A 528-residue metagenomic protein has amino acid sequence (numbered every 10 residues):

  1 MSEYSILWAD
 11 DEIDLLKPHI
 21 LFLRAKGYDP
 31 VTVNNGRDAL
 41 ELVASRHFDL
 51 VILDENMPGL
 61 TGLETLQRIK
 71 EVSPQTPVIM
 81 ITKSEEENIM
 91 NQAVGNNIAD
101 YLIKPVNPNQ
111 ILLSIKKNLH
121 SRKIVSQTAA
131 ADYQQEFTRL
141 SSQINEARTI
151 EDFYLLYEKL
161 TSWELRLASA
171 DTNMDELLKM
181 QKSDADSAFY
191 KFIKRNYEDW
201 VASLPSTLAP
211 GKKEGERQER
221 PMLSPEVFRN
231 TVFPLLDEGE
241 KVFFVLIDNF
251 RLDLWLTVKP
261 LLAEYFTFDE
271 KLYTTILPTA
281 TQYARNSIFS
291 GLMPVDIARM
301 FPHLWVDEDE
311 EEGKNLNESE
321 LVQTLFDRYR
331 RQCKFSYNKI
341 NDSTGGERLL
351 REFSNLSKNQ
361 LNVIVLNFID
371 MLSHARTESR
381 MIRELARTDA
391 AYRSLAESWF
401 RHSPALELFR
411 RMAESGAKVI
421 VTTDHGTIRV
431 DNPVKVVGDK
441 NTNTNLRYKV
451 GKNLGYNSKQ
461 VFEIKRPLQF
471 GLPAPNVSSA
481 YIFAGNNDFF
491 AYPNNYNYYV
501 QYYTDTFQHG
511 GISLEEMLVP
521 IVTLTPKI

Functional and structural regions predicted by a protein language model:
I13-V31: Two-component/phosphorelay signaling modules centered on CheY-like receiver
L21, N56, N91, S121-I528: Feature captures the catalytic ectodomains and active-site-proximal regions of enzymes that hydrolyze or transfer
N34-D38, T61-E64: Acidic catalytic/metal-coordinating carboxylates
E41, L63-P74: Short amphipathic alpha-helix used as the core "switch/output" element in two-component signaling
H47-I52: Active-site beta3 strand of CheY-like receiver
D54, T82: Active-site residues of response regulator receiver
E64, E85-D100: Alpha4 helix (beta4-alpha4-beta5 surface) of REC/receiver domains from two-component response regulators
N88, V106-I115: C-terminal output helix
